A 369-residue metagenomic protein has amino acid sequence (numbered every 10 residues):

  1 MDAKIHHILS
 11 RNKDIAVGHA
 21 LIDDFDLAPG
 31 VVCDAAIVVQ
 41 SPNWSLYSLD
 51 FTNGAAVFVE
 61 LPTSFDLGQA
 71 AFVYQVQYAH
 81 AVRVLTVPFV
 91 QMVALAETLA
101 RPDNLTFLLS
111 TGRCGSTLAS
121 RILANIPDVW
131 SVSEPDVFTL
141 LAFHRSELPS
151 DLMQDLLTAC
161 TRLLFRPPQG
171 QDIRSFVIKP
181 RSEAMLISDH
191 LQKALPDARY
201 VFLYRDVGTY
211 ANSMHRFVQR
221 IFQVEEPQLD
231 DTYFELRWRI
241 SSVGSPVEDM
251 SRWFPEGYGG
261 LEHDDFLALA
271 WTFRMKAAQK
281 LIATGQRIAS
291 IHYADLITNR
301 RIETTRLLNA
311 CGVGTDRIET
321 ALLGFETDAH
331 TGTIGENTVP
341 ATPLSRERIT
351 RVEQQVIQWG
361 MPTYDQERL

Functional and structural regions predicted by a protein language model:
M1-E97, S241-S290, A294-L369: PAPS-dependent sulfotransferases, especially Golgi type II membrane carbohydrate sulfotransferases
L67, T111, R121, N125-I178 (+5 more regions): PAPS-dependent sulfation machinery
E97-D103: Phosphate-binding P-loop
L108: Hydrophobic anchor at the beta1->P-loop junction of P-loop NTPases
C114-G115: Conserved glycine(s) of the Walker
L118: Hydrophobic positions on the alpha1 helix immediately C-terminal to the Walker A/P-loop
F176-K179, F202, S290-Y293: Short beta-strand segments
L191-R216: Conserved phosphate-donor/acceptor-positioning beta-strand/loop module used by diverse small-molecule
